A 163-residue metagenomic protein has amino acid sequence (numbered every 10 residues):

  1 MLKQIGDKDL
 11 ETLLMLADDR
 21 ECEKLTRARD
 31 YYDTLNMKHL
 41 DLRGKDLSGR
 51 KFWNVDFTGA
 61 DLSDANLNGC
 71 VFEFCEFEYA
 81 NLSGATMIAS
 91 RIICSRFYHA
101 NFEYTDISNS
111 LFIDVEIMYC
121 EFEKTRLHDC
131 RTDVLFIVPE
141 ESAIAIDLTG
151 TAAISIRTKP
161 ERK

Functional and structural regions predicted by a protein language model:
Q4-T12, D19-K163: Tandem repeat scaffolds
